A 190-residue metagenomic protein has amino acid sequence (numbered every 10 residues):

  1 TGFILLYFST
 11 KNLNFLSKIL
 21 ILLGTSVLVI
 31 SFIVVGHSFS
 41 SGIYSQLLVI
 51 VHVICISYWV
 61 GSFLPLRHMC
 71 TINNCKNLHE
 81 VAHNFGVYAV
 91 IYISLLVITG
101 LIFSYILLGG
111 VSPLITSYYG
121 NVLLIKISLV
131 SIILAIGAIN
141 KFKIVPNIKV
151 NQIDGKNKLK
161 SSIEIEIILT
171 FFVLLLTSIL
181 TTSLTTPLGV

Functional and structural regions predicted by a protein language model:
T1-V190: Polytopic transmembrane helical bundles with strong interfacial aromatic enrichment
